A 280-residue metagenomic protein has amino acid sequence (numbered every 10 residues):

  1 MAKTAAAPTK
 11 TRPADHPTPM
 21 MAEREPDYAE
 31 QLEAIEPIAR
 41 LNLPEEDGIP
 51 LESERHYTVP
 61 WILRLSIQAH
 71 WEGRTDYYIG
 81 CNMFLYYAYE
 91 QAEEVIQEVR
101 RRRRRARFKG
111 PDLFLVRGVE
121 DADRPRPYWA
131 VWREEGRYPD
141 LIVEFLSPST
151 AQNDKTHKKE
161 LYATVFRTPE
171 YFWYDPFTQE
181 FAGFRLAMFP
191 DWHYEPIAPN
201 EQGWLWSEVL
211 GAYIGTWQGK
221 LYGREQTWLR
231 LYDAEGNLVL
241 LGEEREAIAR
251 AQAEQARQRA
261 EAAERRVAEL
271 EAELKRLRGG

Functional and structural regions predicted by a protein language model:
A2-E52, Y57, S66-A69, L85-A92 (+3 more regions): C-terminal interaction segment
G73-L85: A short acidic/basic microdomain associated with nuclease active sites
Y78-G80, F172-D175: A structural signal for short, well-ordered beta-strand segments and their strand-loop junctions that often border
P169: Short acidic/polar active-site loop segments enriched in Thr and Asp
